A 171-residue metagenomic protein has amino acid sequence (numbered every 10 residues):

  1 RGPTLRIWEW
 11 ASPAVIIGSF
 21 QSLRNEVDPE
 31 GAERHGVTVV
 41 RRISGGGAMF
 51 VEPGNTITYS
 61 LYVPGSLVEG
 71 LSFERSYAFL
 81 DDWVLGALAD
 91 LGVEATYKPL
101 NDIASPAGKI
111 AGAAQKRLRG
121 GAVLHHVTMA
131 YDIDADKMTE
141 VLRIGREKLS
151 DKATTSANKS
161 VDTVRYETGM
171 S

Functional and structural regions predicted by a protein language model:
R1-L71: N-terminal lobe of the biotin/lipoate ligase/transferase fold
A11, P53, P106-A107, R119 (+1 more regions): Short acidic-glycine loop/turn motifs at beta-strand connectors
A14, T56-T58, L100, K109-I110 (+1 more regions): Broad gene-expression machinery/nucleic-acid interaction feature
G46, Y77, P106-A107: Glycine-rich phosphate- or other oxyanion-binding loops that anchor nucleotides, phosphorylated ligands
T56-N101: Contiguous, small/hydrophobic- and glycine-enriched helical/loop subdomains that border and often "cap" functional
R75, D81-E94, K116-S171: Long, positively charged amphipathic alpha-helical accessory segments at protein N-termini or as interdomain linkers
T96-K116: Beta-rich nucleic-acid/ligand-interaction surfaces
